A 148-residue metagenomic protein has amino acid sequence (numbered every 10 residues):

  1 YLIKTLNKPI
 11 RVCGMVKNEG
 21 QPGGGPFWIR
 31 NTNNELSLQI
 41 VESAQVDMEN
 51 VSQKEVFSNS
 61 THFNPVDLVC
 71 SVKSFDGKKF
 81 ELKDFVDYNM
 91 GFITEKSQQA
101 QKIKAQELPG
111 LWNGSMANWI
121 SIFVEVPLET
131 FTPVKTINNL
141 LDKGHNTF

Functional and structural regions predicted by a protein language model:
Y1-F148: OB-fold and OB-like single-stranded nucleic-acid-recognition modules and their adjacent interaction interfaces
